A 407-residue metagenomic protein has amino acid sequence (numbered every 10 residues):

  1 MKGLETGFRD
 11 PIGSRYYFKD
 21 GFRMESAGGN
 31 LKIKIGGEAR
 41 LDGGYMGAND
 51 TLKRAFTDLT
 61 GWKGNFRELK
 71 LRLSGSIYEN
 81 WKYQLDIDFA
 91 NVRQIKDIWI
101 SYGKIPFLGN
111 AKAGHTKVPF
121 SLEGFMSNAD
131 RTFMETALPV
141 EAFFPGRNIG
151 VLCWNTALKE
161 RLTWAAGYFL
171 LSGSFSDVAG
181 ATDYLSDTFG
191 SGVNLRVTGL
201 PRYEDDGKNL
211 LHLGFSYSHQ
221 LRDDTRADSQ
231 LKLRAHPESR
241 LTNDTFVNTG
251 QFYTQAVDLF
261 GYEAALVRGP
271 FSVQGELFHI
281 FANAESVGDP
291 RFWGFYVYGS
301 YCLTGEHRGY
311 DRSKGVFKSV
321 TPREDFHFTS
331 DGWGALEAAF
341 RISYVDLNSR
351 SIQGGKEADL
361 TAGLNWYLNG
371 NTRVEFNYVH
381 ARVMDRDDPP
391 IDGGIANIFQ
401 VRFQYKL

Functional and structural regions predicted by a protein language model:
M1-E38, H307-R323: N-terminal periplasmic/intermembrane-space "pro-region" immediately following the signal or transit peptide
L4-R15, G43-L69, L73-A111, F120-M126 (+4 more regions): Surface-exposed loop and membrane-interface regions of Gram-negative outer-membrane beta-barrel proteins
F18, L31, T60-L69, V92-K96 (+7 more regions): Residues that define the transmembrane beta-barrel architecture of outer-membrane proteins
D20-M24, G37-A39, F66, L71-G75 (+9 more regions): Residues on the lipid-exposed face of transmembrane beta-strands in outer-membrane beta-barrel proteins
G37-Y45, L85-I87, A113-H115, A166-L170 (+5 more regions): Transmembrane beta-barrel strands of outer-membrane/channel proteins
T51-T57, P106-T198, Y203-D206, R226-T254 (+1 more regions): Surface-exposed coil loops of outer-membrane beta-barrel proteins
S76-N80, I105-F107, V118, A157-E160 (+5 more regions): Outer-membrane beta-barrel channels and translocator barrels
Y102, N209, Y217, R226-L407: Outer-membrane beta-barrel pore domains
